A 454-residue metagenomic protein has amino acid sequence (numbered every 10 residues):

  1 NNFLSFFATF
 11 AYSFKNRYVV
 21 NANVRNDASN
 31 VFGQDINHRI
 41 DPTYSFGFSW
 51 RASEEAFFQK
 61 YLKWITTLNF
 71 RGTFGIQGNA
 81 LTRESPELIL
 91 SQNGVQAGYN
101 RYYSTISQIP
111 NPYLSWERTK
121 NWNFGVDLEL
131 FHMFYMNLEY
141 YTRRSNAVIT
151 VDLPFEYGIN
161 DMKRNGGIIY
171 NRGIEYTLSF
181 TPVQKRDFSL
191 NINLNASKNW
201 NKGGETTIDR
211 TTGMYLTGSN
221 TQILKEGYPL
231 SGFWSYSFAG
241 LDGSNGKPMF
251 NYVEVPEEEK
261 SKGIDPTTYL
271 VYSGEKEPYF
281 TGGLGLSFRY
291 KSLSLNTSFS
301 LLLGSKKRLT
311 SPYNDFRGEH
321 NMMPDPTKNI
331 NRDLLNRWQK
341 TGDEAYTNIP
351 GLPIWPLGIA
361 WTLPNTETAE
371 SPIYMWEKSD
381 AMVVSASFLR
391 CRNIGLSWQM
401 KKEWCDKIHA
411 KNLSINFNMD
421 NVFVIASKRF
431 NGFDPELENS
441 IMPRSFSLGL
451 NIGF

Functional and structural regions predicted by a protein language model:
N1-E226, K378-F454: Extracellular/periplasmic, surface-exposed regions of secreted and cell-surface proteins
R17, L302-H409, L413: Extracytoplasmic gating/loop element in the C-terminal half of outer-membrane beta-barrel translocons and assembly
S91-A97, D242-V255, S371-W376: Short low-complexity stretches enriched in small and charged residues
A97, D265, E367-T368: Short, flexible segments with low predicted structural confidence
T105, G263-T267, S371-S379: Short glycine/proline-rich turn/loop motifs
R164, T181-K276, K307-A360: Conserved small-residue
S273-T310: Glycine-rich, aromatic-lined ligand/substrate-binding cores of catalytic and carbohydrate-binding domains
